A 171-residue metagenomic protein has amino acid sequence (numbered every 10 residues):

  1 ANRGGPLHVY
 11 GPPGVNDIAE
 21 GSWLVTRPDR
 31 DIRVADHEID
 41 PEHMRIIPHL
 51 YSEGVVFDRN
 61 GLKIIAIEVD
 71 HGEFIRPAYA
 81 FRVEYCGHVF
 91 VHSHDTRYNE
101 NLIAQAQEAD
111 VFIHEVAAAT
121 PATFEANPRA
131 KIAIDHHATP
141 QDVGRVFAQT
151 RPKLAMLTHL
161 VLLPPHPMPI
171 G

Functional and structural regions predicted by a protein language model:
A1-V91, P169-G171: Binuclear metal-dependent hydrolase catalytic cores
V9, A80, V89, R97-G171: Cap/insert and terminal regions of metallo-dependent hydrolase folds
